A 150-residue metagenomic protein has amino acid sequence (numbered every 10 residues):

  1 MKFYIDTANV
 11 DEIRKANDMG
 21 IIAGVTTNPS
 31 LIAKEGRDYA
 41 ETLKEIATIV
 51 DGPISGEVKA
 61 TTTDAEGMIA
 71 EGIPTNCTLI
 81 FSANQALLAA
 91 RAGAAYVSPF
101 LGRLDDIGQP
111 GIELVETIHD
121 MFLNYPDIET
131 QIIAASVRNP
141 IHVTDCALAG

Functional and structural regions predicted by a protein language model:
F3-I5, N9-I13, M19-I21, T26-E71 (+1 more regions): Active-site beta->alpha loop and helix N-cap motifs at the rims of alpha/beta catalytic domains
D6-A8, V58-T62, A70, C77-N84 (+1 more regions): Glycine-rich beta-to-alpha transition loops that act as phosphate-gripper elements at the mouths of alpha/beta enzyme
D11-M19, E66-M68, S82-A92, R138-G150: Catalytic cores of alpha/beta
P29-I32, L79, A94-G108, A149-G150: Glycine-rich phosphate-binding active-site loops on the catalytic face of alpha/beta enzymes
Y39-K44, A83, G111-T117: Charged helix-capping and loop-helix junction motifs
I69-S82, A90, P99-G102: Helix-rich catalytic cores of soluble enzyme domains
A70-E71, I112-G150: Active-site/ligand-binding-proximal alpha/beta "capping" segment
L87-Y96, Q109-D120: Active-site-proximal loop->helix
